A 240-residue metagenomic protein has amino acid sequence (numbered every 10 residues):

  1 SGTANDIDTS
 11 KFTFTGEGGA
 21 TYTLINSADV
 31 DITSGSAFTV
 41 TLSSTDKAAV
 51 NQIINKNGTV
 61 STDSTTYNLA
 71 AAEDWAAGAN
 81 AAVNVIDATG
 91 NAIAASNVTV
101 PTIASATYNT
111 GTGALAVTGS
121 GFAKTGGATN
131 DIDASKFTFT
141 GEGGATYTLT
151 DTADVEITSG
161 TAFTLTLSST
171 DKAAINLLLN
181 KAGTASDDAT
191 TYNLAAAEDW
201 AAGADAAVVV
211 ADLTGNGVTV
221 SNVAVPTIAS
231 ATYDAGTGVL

Functional and structural regions predicted by a protein language model:
S1-L240: Non-catalytic beta-sheet/beta-sandwich ligand-binding modules that flank or precede catalytic cores
